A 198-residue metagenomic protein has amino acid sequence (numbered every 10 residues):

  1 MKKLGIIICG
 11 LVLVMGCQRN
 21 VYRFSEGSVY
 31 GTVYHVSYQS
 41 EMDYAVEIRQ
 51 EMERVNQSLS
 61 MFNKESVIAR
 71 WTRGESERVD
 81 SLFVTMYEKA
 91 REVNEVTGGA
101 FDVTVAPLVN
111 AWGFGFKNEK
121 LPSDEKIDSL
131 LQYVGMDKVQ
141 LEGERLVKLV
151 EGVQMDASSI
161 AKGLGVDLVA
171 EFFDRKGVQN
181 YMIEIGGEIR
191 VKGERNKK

Functional and structural regions predicted by a protein language model:
L4-G5, L13-S158, E171-Y181: A contiguous, well-ordered beta/alpha segment that forms the leading edge of an enzyme domain
R23, Q179, G187-K198: Hydrophobic/aromatic-rich core segments of domains that either
K162: Short, conserved phosphate/pyrophosphate- and ester-handling motifs at nucleotide-, phospho-/glycolipid
G165: Short active-site segment of divalent metal-dependent hydrolases/proteases that encodes the spacing between
L168: Penicillin-binding protein/beta-lactamase superfamily catalytic region
E184: Short beta-strand segments
